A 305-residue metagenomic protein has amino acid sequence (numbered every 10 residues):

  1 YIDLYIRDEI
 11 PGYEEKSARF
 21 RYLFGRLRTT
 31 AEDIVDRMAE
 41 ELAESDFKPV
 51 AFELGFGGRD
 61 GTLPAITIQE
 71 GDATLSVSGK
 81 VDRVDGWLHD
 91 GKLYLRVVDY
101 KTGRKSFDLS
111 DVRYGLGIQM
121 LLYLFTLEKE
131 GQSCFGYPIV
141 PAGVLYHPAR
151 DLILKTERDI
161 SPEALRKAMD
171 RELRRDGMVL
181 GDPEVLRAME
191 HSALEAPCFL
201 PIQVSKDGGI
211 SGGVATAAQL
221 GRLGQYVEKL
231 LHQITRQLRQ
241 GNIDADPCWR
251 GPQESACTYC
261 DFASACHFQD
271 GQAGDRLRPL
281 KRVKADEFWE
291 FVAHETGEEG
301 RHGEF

Functional and structural regions predicted by a protein language model:
Y1-F305: Structural signature of nuclease core domains in nucleic-acid processing machines
